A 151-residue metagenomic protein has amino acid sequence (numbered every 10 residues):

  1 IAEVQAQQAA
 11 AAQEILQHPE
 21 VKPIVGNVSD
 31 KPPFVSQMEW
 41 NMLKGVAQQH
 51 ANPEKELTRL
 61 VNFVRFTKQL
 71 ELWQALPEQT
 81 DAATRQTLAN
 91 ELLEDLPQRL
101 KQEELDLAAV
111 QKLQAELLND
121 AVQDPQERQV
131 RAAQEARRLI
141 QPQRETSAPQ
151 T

Functional and structural regions predicted by a protein language model:
I1-W73: Immediate post-signal-peptide N-terminus of mature secreted/exported proteins
A12, L43, L96, L113 (+1 more regions): Generic structural signal of hydrophobic/aromatic residues within well-ordered alpha-helices of folded domains
T58, T67, T80, T84-T87 (+2 more regions): Residue-identity detector for threonine
R59, R65, R85, R99-K101 (+3 more regions): Arginine residue identity/basic-tract feature
A75-E94, Q98-V130: Surface-exposed, polar/charged faces of alpha-helical domains in mature secreted/periplasmic/lumenal proteins
L117-T151: Extracytoplasmic/luminal low-complexity segments enriched in Pro/Gly and acidic/polar residues that act as flexible
